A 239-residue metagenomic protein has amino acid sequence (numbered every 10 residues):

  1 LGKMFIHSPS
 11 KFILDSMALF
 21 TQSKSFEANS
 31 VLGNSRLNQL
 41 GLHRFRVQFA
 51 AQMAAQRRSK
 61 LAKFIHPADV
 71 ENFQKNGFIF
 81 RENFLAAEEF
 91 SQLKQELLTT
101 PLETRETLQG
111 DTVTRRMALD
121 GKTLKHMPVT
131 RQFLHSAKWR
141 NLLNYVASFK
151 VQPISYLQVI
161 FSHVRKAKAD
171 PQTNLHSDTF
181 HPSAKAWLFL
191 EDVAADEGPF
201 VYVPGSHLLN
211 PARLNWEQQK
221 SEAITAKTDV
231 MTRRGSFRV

Functional and structural regions predicted by a protein language model:
G2-N76, E82-T173, N215: Non-heme Fe(II)-dependent double-stranded beta-helix
F78-F80, K185-F189, Y202, S236-R238: Conserved hydrophobic/aromatic beta-strand scaffold that supports enzyme active sites
N83-F84, L190-A194, G205-H207: Short loop segments at secondary-structure junctions
H126, S155, P182, D196-G198: Residues that flank catalytic or metal-binding motifs in active/ligand-binding sites
P171-T173, W187-L188, T232-R233: Glycine-rich, charged/polar anion/phosphate-binding loops that engage phosphate groups from diverse ligands
T179-A195: Short, conserved beta-strand element in jelly-roll/cupin
D196-V239: Double-stranded beta-helix
